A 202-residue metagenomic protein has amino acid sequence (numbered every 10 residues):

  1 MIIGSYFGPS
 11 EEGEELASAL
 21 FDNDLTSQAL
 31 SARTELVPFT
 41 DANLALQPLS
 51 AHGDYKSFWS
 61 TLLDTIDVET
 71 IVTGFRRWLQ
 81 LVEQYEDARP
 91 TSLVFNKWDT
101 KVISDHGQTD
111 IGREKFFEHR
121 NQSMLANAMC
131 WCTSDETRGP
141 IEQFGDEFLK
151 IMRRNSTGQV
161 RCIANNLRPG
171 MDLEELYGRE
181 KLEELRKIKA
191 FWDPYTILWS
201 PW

Functional and structural regions predicted by a protein language model:
M1-W202: Soluble FAD-dependent oxygen oxidases
